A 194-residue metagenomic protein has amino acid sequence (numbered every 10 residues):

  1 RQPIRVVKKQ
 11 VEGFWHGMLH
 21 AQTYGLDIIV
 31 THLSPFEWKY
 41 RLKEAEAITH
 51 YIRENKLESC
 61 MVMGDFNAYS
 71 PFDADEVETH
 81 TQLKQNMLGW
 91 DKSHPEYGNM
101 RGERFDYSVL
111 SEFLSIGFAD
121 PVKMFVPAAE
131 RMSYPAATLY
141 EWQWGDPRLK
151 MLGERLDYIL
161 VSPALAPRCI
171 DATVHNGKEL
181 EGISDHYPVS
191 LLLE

Functional and structural regions predicted by a protein language model:
R1-K43: Structured beta-strand-rich core segments of catalytic domains in phosphoester-bond hydrolases
R1-R5, A21-T23, E112-I116, P147-R168 (+1 more regions): Conserved beta strand-loop-helix elements of the APE1-like EEP
V7-K9, D120-E130, A172-G177: Acidic carboxylate-rich catalytic motifs and surrounding loops in phosphoryl-/glycosyl-chemistry enzymes
Q10-E12, D146-M151, E179-G182: Short Gly/Pro-enriched turn/cap motifs at secondary-structure boundaries
L33, D65-F66, Y187: Active-site metal-binding loops of divalent metal-dependent hydrolases
E46-L152, L156: Metal-dependent phosphoesterases centered on the DNase I-like endonuclease/exonuclease/phosphatase
A128-Y134, G145, E154, A164 (+2 more regions): Binuclear metal-dependent phosphoesterase catalytic core
